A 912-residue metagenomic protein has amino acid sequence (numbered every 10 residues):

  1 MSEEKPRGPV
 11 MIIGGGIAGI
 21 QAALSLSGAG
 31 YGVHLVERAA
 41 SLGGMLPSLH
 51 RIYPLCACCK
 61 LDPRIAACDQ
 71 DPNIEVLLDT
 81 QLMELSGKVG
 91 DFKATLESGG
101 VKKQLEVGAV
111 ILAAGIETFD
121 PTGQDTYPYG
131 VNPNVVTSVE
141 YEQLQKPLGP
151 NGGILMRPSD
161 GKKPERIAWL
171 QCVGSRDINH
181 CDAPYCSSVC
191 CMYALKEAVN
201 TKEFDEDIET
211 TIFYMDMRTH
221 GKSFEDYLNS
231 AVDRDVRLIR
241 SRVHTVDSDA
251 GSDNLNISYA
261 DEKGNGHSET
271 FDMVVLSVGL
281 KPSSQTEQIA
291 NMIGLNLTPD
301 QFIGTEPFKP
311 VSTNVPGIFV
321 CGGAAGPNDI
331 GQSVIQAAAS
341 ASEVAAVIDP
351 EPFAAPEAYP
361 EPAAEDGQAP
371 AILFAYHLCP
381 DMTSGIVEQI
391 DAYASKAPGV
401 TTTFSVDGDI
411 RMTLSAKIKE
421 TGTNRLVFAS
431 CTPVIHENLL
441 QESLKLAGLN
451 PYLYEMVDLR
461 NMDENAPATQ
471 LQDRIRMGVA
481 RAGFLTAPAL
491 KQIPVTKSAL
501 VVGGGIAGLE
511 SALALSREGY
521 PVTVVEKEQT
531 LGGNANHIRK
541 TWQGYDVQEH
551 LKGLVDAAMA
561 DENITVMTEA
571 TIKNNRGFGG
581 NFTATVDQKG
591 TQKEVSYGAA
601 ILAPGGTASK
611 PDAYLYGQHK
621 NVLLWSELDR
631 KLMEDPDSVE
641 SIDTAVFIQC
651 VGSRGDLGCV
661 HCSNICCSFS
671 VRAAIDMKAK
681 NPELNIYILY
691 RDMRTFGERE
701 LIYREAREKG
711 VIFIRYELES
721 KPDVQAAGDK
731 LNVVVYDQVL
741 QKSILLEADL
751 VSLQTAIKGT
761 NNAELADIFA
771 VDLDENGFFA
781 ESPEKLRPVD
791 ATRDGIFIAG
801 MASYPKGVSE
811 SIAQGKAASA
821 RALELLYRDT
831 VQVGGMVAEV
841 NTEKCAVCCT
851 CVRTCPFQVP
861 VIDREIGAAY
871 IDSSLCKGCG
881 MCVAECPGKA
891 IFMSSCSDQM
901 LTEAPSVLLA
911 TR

Functional and structural regions predicted by a protein language model:
M1-Y870, S874-R912: Residues forming the flavin
